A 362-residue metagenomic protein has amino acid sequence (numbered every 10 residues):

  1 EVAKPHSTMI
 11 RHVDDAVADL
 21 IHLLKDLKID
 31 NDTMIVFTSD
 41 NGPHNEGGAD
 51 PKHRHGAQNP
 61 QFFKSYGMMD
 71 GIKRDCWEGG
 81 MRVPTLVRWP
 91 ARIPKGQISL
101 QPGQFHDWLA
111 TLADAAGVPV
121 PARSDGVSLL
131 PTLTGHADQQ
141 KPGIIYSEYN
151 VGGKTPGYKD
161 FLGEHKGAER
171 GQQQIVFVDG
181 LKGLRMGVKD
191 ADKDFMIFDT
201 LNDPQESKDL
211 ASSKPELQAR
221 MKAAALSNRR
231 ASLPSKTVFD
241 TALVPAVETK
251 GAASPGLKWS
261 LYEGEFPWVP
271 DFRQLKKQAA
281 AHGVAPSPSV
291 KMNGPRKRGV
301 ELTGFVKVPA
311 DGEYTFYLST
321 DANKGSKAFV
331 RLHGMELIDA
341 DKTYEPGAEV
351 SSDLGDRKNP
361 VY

Functional and structural regions predicted by a protein language model:
E1, H6, I10, V17 (+6 more regions): Beta-strand elements within well-structured catalytic alpha/beta cores of enzymes that handle phosphate/sulfate esters
K4, R11-A18, G80, G103-A110 (+8 more regions): A structural signal for well-ordered alpha-helical segments within the folded catalytic domains of diverse enzymes
I21-L24, K28, T33, G42-E46 (+7 more regions): A generic secondary-structure signal for well-formed alpha-helical elements
K25-R92, Q104, R331, Y344: Histidine-centered active-site microenvironments of extracellular/periplasmic hydrolases and transferases
N45-C76, I93-Q97, H106-M196, T200 (+1 more regions): C-terminal cap/loop subdomain of S1 sulfatases and analogous C-terminal strand-loop tails that border
I93-G96, Q205-D209: Short small-residue beta-strand/loop micro-motif enriched in glycine and branched aliphatics
M221, N228, S235-Y362: Acidic/polar, compositionally biased interaction segments
